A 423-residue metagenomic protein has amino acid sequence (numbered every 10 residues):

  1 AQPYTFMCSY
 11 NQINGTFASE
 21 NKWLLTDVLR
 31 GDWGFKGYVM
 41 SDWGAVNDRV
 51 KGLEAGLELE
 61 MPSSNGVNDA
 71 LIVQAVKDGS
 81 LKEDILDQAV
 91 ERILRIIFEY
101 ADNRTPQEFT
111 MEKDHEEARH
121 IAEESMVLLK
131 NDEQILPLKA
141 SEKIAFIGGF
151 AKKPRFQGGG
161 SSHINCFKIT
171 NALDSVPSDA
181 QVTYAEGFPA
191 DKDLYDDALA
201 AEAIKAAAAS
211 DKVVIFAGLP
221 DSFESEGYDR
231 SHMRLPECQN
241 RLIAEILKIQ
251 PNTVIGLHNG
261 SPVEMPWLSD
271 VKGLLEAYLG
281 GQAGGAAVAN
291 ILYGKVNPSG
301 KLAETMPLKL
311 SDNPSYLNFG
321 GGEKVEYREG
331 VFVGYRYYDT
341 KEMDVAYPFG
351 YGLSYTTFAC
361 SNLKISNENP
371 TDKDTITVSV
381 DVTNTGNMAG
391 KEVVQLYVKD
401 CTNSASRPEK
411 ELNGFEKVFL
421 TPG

Functional and structural regions predicted by a protein language model:
A1-T5, N11-S19, D27-G31: Hydrophobic, small-residue-rich alpha-helical packing segments that form membrane-like cores
F6, D42, G56, I93 (+1 more regions): Conserved, mostly hydrophobic/aromatic
G15-A18, D32-G34, M40-V46, V67-L81 (+1 more regions): C-terminal non-catalytic regions of proteins with extracellular/luminal or membrane-system context
L25, D32, N47-E58, L94-F98: Conserved short secondary-structure transition element at the edge of the structured enzyme core that lines
G56, G66, I72-N103: Long, well-ordered, tryptophan-enriched scaffold segments
D84, R95-V127: Helix-enriched interaction subdomains in cytosolic or periplasmic regions, typified by TIR/SEFIR signaling/NADase cores
